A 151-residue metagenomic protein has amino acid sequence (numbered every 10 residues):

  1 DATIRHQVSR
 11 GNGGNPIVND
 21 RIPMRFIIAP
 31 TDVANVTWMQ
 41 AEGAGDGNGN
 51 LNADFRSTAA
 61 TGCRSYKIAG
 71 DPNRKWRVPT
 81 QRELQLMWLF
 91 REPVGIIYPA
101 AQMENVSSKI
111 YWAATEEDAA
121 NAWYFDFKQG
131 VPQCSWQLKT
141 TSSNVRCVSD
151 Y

Functional and structural regions predicted by a protein language model:
D1-P72, L138-Y151: Short, compositionally biased
P23-R25, D71-W76, R82, S108: Loop/turn elements at helix/coil->beta-strand transitions in domains of secreted/extracellular proteins
T61-R74, Q81-E92: Hydrophobic, well-ordered secondary-structure scaffolds
Q81-Y151: C-terminal, surface-exposed recognition/capping segments
